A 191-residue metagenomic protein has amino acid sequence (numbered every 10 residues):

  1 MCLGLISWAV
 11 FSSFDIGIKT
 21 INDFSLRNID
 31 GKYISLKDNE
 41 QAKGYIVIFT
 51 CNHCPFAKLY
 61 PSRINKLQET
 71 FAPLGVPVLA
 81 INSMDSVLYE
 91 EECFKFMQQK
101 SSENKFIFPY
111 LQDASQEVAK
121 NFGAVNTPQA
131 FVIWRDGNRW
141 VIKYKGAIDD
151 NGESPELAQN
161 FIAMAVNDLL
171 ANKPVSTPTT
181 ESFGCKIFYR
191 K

Functional and structural regions predicted by a protein language model:
M1-K19: Bacterial Sec-dependent signal peptides at the C-terminal "C-region" and cleavage site
D23-Y45: A short beta-strand-turn-helix
K37-K58, V166: Short active-site neighborhood of thiol/selenol oxidoreductases, capturing the structured segment around
A42-G44, L74-V78, N104-P109, T127: Loop/turn elements at helix/coil->beta-strand transitions in domains of secreted/extracellular proteins
V47-I48, P77-N82, P109-Q112, A130-V132: Structural recognition of the beta-strand scaffold that forms the well-ordered cores of secreted hydrolase catalytic
K58-E103, A114-K120: Structural microenvironment flanking redox-active thiols in thiol-disulfide oxidoreductases
Q98-W134, N138-R139: Short, internal strand/loop/helix patches that form the active-site neighborhood or redox-interaction surface
V132-K191: Thiol-/selenol-based redox modules, centered on thioredoxin-like and closely related oxidoreductase domains
